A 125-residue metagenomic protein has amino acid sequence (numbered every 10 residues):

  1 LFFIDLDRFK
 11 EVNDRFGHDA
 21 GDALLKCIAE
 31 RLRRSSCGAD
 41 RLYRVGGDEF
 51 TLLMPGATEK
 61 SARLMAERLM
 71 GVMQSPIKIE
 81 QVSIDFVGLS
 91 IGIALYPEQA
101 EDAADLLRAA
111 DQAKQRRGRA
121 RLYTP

Functional and structural regions predicted by a protein language model:
I4: Cofactor-binding loops of NAD(P)H-dependent oxidoreductases, dominated by short-chain dehydrogenase/reductases
D7-R34, Y43-G47, T51-P55, E59-E67 (+2 more regions): Conserved long alpha-helical elements within nucleotide-processing catalytic cores of c-di-GMP signaling and class III
L32, A39, V72, E98 (+1 more regions): Nucleotide-sugar donor-binding/catalytic module of glycosyltransferases that assemble extracellular/cell-envelope
R34-A39, G71-S83: Short catalytic/binding micro-motifs of nucleotide second-messenger systems
R41-R44, D85: A short pre-motif secondary-structure segment
L53-A62, E80-I84, L89-L106: Catalytic strand-loop-helix junctions within cyclic-nucleotide turnover domains
Q74, D102-P125: Catalytic/regulatory signature loops of cyclic-dinucleotide turnover enzymes and related class III nucleotidyl cyclases
